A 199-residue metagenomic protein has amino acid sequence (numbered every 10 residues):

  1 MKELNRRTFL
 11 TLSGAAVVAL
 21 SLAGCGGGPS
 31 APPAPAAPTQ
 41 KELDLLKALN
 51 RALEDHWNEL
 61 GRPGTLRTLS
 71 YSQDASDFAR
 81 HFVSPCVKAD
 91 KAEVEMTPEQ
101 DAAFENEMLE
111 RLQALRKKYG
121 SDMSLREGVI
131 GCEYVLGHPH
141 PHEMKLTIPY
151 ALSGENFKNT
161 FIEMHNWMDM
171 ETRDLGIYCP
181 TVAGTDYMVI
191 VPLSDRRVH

Functional and structural regions predicted by a protein language model:
M1-L20: N-terminal secretory signal peptides and thylakoid transit peptides that target proteins across membranes
E3-L4, A37-Q40, V198-H199: Short N-terminal secondary-structure initiator segments
S30-P35, L193-R197: Protruding loop/beta-arch "assembly-hinge" segments enriched in small, turn-prone residues
P33-L115: Short, well-ordered surface patches within globular domains
A102-H199: A well-ordered secondary-structure block
